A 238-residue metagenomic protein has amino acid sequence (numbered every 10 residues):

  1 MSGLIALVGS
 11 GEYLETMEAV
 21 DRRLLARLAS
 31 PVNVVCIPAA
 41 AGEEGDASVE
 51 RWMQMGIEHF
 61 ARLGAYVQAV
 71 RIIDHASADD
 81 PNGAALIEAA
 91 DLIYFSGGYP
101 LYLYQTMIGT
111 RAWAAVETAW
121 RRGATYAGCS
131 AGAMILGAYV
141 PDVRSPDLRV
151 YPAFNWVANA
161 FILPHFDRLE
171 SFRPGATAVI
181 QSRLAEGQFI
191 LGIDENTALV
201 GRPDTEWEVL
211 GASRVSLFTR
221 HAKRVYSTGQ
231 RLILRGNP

Functional and structural regions predicted by a protein language model:
M1-P31, A40-Q54, E58-A61, V140-D142 (+1 more regions): C-terminal and late-domain segments of enzyme folds
L7, Q68-A69, Y94-F95, Y126-C129 (+1 more regions): General beta-strand structural signal in soluble alpha/beta enzymes
G11-E12, A41, P100-L101, A133-M134: Solvent-exposed loop/turn segments at secondary-structure junctions within structured extracellular/periplasmic domains
G11-L14, A69-H75, Y102-T106, R168-L169: Short, flexible loop segments at the rims of nucleotide/cofactor-binding pockets, characterized by
V32, V67-Q68, Y126, V215: Hydrophobic anchor at the start of a short beta-strand that flanks the dinucleotide cofactor-binding loop
V34, I93, S130, I162 (+1 more regions): A residue-level signal for conserved active-site and pocket-lining positions in enzyme catalytic cores
A41-Y102: Portal/gating segments that form or line small-molecule/metal binding sites
S96, Y102-R173: Class I SAM-dependent methyltransferase SAM-binding "motif I" and its flanking Rossmann-like core
